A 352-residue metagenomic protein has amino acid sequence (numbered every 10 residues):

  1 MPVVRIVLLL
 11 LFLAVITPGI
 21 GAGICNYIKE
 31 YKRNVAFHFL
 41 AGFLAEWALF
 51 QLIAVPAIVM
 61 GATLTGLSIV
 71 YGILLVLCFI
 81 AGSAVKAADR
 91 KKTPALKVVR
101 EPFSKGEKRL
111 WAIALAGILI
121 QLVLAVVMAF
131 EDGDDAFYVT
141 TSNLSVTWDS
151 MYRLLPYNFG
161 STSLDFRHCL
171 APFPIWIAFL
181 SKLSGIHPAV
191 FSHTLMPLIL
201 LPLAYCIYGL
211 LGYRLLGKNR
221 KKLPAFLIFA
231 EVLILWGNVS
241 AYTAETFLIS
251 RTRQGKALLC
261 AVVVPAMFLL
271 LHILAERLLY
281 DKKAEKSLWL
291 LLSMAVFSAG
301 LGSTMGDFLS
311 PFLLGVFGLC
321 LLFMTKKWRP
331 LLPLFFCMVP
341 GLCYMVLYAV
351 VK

Functional and structural regions predicted by a protein language model:
M1-R100, G341-A349: Membrane-embedded, hydrophobic transmembrane alpha-helices
I16-T17, R253-L279: Specific aromatic-rich, kink-prone transmembrane helix
I24-K32, S83-T93, L271-L290, L322-L332: Membrane-interface junctions at the ends of membrane-embedded or membrane-associated helices
E30-E46, W111, R220-L227, A284-L291 (+1 more regions): Membrane-interfacial loop-to-transmembrane alpha-helix junctions, especially the N-terminal start
I58, S287-G306: Membrane-interface alpha helices of multi-pass inner-membrane proteins
E107-G133, M338-A349: Transmembrane signal-anchor helices characteristic of membrane glycosylation enzymes that use polyprenol
G117-L233, T243-R251, V262: Active-site lumenal/periplasmic loops and adjacent helix-entry segments of GT-C-fold, multi-pass membrane
S310-F336: Perimembrane helix-loop-helix junctions
